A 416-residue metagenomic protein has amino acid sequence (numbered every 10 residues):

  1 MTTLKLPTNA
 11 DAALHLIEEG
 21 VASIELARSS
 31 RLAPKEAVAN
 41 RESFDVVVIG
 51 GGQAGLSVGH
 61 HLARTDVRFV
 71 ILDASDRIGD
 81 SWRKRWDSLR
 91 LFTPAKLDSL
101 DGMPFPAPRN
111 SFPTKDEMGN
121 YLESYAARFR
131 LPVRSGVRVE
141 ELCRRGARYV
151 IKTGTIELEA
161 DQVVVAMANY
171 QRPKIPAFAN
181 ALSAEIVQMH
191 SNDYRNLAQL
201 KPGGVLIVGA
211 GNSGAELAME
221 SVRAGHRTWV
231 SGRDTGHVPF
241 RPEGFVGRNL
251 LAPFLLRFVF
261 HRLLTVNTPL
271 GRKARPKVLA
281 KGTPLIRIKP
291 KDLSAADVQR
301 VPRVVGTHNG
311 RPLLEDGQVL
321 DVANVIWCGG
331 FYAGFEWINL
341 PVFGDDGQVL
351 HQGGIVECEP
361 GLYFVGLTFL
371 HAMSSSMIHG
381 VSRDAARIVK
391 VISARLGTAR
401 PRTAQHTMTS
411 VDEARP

Functional and structural regions predicted by a protein language model:
T2-G51, S57-S75, G79-S81, N110-P416: Flavin (primarily FAD) cofactor-binding/catalytic cores of flavoenzymes
R77-G102: Redox-cofactor-proximal catalytic regions of oxidoreductases
L100-P104, G366-T368: A short small-residue
P104-N110: A short acidic, helix-capping loop that chelates divalent metal ions and anchors anionic groups
